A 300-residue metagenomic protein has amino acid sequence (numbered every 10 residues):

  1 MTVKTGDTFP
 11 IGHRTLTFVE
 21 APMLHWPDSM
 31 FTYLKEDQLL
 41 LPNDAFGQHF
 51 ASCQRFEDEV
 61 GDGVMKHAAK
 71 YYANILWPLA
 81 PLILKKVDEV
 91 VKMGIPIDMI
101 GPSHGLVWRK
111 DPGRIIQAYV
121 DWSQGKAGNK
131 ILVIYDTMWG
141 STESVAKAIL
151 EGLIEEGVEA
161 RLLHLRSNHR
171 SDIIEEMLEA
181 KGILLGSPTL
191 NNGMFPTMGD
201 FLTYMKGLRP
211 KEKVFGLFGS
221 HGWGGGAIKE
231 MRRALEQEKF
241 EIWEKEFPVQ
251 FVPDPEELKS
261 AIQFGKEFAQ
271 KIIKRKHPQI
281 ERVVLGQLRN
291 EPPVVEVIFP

Functional and structural regions predicted by a protein language model:
T2, F18, L162-H164, E244-E246: A structural preference for short, hydrophobic beta-strand core positions in alpha/beta folds
T2-E59: Catalytic core of the metallo-beta-lactamase
Y33, L40, K130-I134, G216: Conserved beta-strand elements of the Class I
P42, S103, I134-D136, L163 (+1 more regions): Short hydrophobic segments within beta-strands
F50-F56, V60-I100, H104-V107, A148-R161 (+1 more regions): FMN-binding flavodoxin-like domain, especially the glycine-rich phosphate-binding loop
P102-G128: Terminal amphipathic helices with adjacent charged low-complexity linkers/tails
K130-I174: Long, well-ordered mid-to-C-terminal structural blocks that present hydrophobic/aromatic surfaces
